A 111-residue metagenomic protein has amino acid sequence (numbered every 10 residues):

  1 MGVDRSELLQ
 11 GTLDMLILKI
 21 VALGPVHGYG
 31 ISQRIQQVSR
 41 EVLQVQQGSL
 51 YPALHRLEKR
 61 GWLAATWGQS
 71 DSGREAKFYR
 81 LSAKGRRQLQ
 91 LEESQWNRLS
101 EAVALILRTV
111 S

Functional and structural regions predicted by a protein language model:
M1-G2, S111: Intrinsically disordered, low-complexity and often Lys/Arg-enriched segments
R5-S49: N-terminal helix-turn-helix DNA-binding core of bacterial DNA-binding proteins
L50-L57: Basic amphipathic alpha-helical segments that dock to polyanions
G61: Glycine-centered, phosphate/nucleic-acid-interacting loop/turn motifs that mediate DNA/RNA or nucleotide
A65: Short beta-strand "wing" residues that participate in macromolecule-binding interfaces
D71-E93: Basic, amphipathic "hinge/linker" alpha-helix immediately C-terminal to the N-terminal HTH DNA-binding motif
R86-S111: Amphipathic alpha-helical dimerization/coiled-coil segments that flank or bridge DNA-binding/regulatory modules
